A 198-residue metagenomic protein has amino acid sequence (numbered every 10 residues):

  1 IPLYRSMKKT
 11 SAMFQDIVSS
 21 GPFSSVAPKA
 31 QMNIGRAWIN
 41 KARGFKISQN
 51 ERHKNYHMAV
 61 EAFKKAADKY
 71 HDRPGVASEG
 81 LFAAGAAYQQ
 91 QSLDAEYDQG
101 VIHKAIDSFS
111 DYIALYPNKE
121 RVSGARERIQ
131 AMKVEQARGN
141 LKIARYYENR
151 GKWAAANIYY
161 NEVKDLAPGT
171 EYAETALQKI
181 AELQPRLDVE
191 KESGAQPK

Functional and structural regions predicted by a protein language model:
I1-K198: Acidic, polar-rich low-complexity tracts and alpha-helical solenoid repeat scaffolds
